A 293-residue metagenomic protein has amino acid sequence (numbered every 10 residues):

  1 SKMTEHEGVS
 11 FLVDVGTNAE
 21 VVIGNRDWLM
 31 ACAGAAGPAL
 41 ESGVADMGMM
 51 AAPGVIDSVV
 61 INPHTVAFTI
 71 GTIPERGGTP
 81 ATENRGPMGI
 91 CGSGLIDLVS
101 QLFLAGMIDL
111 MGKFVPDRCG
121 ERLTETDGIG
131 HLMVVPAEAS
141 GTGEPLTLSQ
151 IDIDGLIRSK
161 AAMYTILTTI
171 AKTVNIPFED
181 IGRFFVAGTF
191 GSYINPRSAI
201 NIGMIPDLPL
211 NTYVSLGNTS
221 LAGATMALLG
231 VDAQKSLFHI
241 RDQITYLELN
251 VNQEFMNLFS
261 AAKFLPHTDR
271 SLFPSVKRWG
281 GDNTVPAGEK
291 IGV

Functional and structural regions predicted by a protein language model:
K2-G89, S93-G94, N195-G217: Glycine-rich phosphate-binding loop of actin/hexokinase-like ATP-binding domains
M3-H6, D27, I61-H64, S100-I108 (+3 more regions): Generic secondary-structure signature for well-ordered alpha-helical cores
T4, M226-V293: Acidic, glycine/GT-rich loop-and beta-edge segments that sit at the periphery of enzyme/chaperone cores
V15-T17, V115-E125, D180-F190, I240-N252: A glycine-rich phosphate-binding loop feature that marks nucleotide/adenosyl-phosphate handling sites
I96-R158: Gly/charged contiguous loops adjacent to phosphate- or pyrophosphate-bearing nucleotide/cofactor binding elements
G128, I176-E179, G188-D207, L249-A262: Short glycine/threonine-rich loop-to-helix capping motif typified by GTGT followed within a few residues by an Asp-Pro
Q150-K160, G203-M226: Glycine-rich and small/hydrophobic secondary-structure elements
I157-E179: Phosphate/ATP-binding catalytic cores across multiple sugar-kinase/actin-like superfamilies, primarily ASKHA
